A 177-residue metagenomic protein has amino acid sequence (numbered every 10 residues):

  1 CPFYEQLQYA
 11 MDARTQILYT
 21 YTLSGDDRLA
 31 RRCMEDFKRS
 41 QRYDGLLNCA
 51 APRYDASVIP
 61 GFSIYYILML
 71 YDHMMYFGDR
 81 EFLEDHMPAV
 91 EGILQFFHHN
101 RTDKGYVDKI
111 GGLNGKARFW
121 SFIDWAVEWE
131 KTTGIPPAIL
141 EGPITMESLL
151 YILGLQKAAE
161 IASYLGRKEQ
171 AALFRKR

Functional and structural regions predicted by a protein language model:
C1-T15, Y19-L47, S57, Y76-L149 (+1 more regions): Active-site acid/base region of carbohydrate-active enzymes
A50: A cross-family glycoside hydrolase active-site/sugar-binding cleft signature
S57-M75: Thiamine diphosphate
I67, M74, I152, A158-A159 (+1 more regions): Heptad-repeat amphipathic alpha-helical coiled-coil interaction surface used for oligomerization/assembly
